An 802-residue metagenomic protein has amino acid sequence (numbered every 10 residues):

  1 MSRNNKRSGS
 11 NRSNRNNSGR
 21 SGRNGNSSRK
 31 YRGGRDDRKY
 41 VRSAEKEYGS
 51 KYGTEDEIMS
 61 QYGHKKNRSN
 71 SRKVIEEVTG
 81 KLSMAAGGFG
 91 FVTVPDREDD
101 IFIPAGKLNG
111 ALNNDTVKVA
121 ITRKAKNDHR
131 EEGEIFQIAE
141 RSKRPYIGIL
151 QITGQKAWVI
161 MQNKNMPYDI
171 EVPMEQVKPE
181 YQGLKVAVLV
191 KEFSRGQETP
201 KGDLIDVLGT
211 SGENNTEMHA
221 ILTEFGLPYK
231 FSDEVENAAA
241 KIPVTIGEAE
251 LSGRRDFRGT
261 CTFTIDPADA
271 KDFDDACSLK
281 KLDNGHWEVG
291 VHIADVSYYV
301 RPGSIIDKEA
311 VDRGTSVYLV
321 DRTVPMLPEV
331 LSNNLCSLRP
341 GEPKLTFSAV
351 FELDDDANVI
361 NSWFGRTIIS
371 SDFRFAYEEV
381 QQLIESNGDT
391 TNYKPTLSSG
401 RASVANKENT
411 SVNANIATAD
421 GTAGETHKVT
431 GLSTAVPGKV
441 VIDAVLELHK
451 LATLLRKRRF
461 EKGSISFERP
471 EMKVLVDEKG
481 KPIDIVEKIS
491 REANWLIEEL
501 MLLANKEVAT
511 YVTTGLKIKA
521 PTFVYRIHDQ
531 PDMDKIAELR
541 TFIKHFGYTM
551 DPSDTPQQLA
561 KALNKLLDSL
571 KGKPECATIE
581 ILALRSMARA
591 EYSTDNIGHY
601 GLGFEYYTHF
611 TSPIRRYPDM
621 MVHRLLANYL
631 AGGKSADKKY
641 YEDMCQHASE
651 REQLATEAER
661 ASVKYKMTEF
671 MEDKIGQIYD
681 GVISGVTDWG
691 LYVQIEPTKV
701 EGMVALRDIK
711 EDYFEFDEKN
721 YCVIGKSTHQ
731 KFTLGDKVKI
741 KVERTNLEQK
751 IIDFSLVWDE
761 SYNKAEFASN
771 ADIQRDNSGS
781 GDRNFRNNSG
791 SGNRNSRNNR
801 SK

Functional and structural regions predicted by a protein language model:
S2-G290, S297-P343, R374, E378-I384 (+8 more regions): Charge-lined substrate channels and their catalytic hotspots, especially those that engage the 3′ end of RNA
N11, N16, N406-T418, H427 (+3 more regions): Asparagine/serine/threonine-enriched low-complexity, disordered tracts, especially those forming N-linked glycosylation
G19-G22, G34, G400, G421-G424 (+4 more regions): Residue-identity detector for glycine
Y52-Y62, R97-N113, H129-E131, M166-E175 (+5 more regions): Single-stranded RNA-binding regions, centering on S1/OB-family and related RNA-binding modules
K81, F91, F102, K118 (+24 more regions): Structured core elements
L189, F257-T264, A268-N284, L448-I465 (+2 more regions): Phosphate-interacting basic helix/loop segments used at nucleotide- and nucleic-acid interfaces
T323-E385, S398, E447, K457 (+2 more regions): Covalent nucleotidyltransferase
F364, Q382-E385, K394-S398, V404-N409 (+7 more regions): Append "with occasional cross-activation on large, charged helical scaffolds in nucleic-acid assemblies
